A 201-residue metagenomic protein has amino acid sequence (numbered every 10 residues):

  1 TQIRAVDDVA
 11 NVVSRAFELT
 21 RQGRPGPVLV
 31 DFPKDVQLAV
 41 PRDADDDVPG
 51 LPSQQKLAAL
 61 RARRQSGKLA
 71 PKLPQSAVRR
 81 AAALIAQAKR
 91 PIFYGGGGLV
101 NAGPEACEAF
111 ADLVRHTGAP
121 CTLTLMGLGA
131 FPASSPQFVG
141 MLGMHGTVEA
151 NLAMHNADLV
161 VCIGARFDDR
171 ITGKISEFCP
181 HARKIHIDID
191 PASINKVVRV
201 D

Functional and structural regions predicted by a protein language model:
T1-D7, S66-A70, Y94-G98: Flexible, glycine/proline-enriched loop segments at strand-loop-helix junctions that form or flank small-ligand binding
T1-N11, K34, G127-D201: Glycine-rich, acidic loop regions that bind phosphate or pyrophosphate groups
Q2-A5, S14-P25, R42, A83-R90 (+2 more regions): Generic secondary-structure signature for well-ordered alpha-helical cores
S14-L19, D45-V48, E105-G118, I175-P180: Short, solvent-exposed amphipathic alpha-helical segments in soluble enzyme and RNA/protein-processing domains
L19-Q87: Conformationally flexible catalytic loops at phosphate/diphosphate-handling active centers
F32-Q37, G97-L99, P191: Glycine-rich beta-alpha junction loops
P52-R64, L73-P74, R80-V160: Anionic-ligand anchoring segments at beta-strand to alpha-helix junctions in alpha/beta enzyme folds, i.e., glycine
